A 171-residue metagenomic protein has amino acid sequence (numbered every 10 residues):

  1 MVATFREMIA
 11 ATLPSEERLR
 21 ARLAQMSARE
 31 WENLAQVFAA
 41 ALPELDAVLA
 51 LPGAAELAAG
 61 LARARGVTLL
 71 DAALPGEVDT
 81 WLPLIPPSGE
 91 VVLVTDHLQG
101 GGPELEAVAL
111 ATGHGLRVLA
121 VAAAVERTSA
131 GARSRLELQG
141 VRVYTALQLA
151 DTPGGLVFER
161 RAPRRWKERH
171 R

Functional and structural regions predicted by a protein language model:
M1-R171: PRPP-associated nucleotide enzymes
